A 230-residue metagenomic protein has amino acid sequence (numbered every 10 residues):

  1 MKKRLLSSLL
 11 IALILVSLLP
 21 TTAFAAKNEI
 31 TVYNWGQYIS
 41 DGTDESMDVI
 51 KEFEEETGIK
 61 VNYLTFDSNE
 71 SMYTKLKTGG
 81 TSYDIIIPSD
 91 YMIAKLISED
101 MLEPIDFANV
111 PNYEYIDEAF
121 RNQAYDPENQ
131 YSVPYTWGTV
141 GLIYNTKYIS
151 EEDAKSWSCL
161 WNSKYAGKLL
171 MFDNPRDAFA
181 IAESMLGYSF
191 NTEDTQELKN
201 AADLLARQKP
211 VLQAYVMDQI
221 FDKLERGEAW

Functional and structural regions predicted by a protein language model:
M1-L9: Bacterial N-terminal signal peptides that target proteins for export
V16-A23: C-terminal segment of classical bacterial N-terminal signal peptides
A25-K95, D222: Early extracytoplasmic/lumenal segment of secretory-pathway proteins
I59, G79-P88, M101-L102, Y165-G167 (+1 more regions): Alpha-to-beta junction loops
T81-I85, E103-L142, K168: A structural signal for short loop-to-beta-strand junctions that line the ligand-binding cleft of periplasmic/secreted
K147-K155, G187-E193: Short helix-loop capping/hinge motifs at secondary-structure junctions, enriched in acidic/polar residues
C159-D173: Short loop->beta-strand "edge-of-pocket" segments that line small-molecule binding or catalytic clefts across diverse
L170-N174, A178, A182, F190-W230: Ligand-binding pocket segment of bilobal, Venus flytrap-like solute-binding proteins
